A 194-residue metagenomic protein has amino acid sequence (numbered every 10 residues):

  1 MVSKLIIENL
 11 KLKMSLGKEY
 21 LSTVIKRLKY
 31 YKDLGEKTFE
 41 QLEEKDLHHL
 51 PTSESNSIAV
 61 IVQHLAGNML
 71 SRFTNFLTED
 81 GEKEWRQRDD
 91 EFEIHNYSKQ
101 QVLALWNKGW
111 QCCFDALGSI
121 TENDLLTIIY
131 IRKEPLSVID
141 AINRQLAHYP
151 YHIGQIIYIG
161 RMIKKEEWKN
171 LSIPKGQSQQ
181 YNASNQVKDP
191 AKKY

Functional and structural regions predicted by a protein language model:
V2-K11, I25-K29, E36, D46-D90 (+1 more regions): Short, contiguous alpha-helical
K11-V24, E93-I94, Q101: Short, charged, low-complexity loops and linkers
L21-I25, T74, L103, L126: Generic detector of well-ordered alpha-helical segments enriched in charged/polar residues, highlighting helical
L28, K32, F39, W106 (+1 more regions): Hydrophobic alpha-helical core bundles mediating ligand binding, dimerization, or RNAP-core interactions
Q41, H64-G67, K108: Residues within well-ordered alpha-helical secondary structure of globular protein domains
Q41-H49, A116-L126, R161-E166: Surface-exposed helix-capping loop/turn segments at secondary-structure junctions
I94-I129, S137-Y151, Q155, Y194: Acidic/histidine-rich alpha-helical segments that form the ligand environment of transition-metal centers
